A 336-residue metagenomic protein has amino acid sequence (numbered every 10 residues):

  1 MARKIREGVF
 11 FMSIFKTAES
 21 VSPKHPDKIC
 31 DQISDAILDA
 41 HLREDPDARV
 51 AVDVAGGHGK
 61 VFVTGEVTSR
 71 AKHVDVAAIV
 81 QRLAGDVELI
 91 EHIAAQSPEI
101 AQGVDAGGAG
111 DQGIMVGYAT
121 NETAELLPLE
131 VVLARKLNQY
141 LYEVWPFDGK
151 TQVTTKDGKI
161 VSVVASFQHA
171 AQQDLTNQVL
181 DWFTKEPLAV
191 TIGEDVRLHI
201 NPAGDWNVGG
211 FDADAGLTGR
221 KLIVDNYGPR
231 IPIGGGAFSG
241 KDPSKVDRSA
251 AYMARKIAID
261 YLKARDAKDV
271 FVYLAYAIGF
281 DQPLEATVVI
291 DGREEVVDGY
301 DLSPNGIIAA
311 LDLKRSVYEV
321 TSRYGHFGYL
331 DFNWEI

Functional and structural regions predicted by a protein language model:
M1-F11: Short, Lys/Arg-enriched N-terminal segments with co-localized hydrophobic residues within the first ~10-30 amino acids
M12-A51, G56-G57, V131: N-terminal, positively charged regions that mediate nucleic acid binding
I14, A264-I336: Internal helix-turn-beta structural module
T17, H58-V63, A78-G209, I307-A310 (+2 more regions): Glycine-rich, mobile lid/loop segments that gate access to catalytic sites or pores
V21, H25-C30, A106-E122, N207-I231 (+2 more regions): Conserved phosphate/anionic-ligand binding catalytic regions in large, soluble enzymes, centered on
A48-V52, F147-T155, V196-I200, A267-A277: A short glycine-rich, hydrophobically flanked beta-strand micro-motif that places a catalytic Asp/Glu for divalent metal
V52-S69, I278-F280: Short, charge-patterned binding micro-sites
Q173-R265: Glycine-rich anion/phosphate-binding loop at the beta-strand->alpha-helix junction
